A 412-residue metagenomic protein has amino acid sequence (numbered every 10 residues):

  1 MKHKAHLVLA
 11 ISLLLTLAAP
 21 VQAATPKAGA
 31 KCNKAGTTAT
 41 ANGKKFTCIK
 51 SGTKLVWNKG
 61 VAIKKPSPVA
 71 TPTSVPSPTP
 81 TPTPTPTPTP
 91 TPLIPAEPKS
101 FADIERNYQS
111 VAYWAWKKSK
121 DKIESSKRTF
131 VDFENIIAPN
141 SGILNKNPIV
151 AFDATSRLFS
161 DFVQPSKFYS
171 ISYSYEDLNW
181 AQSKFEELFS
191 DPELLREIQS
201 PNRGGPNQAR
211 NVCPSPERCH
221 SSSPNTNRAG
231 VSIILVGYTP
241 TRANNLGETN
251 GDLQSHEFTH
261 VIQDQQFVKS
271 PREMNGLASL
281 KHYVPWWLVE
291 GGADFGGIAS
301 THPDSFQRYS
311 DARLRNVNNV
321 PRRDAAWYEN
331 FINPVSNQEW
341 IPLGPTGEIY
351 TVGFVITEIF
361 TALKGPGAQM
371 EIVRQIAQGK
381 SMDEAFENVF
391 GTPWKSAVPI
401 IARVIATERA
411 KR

Functional and structural regions predicted by a protein language model:
K2-A23: Secretory targeting and sorting signals
A24-A39: Secreted, propeptide-processed cysteine-rich mini-domains
N42-K50: Extracellular disulfide-bonded cysteine-rich modules/repeats
P68-P92: Extracellular mucin-like PTS domains
P88-G247, G251-D252, H282, G344 (+1 more regions): Non-catalytic architectural context of zinc metalloproteases
S100-N107, V150, R374, Q378-R412: Beta/coil-rich, acidic/histidine-enriched accessory regions frequently appended to metallopeptidases
R210-N316: Zinc-dependent metallopeptidase catalytic helix centered on the HExxH motif and its immediate flanking segment
G296-S300, R315-K395: Active-site-proximal alpha-helical
